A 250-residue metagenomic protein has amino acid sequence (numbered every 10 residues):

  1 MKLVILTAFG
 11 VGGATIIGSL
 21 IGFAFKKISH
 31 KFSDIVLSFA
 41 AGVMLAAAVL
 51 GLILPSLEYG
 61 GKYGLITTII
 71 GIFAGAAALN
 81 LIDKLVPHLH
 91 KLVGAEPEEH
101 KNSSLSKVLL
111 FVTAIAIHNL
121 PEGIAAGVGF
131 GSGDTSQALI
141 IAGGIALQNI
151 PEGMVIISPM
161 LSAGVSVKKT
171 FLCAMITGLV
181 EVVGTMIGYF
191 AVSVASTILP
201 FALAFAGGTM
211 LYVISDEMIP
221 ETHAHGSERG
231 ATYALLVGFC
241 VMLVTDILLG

Functional and structural regions predicted by a protein language model:
M1-G250: Intrinsically disordered, metal-sensing/regulatory segments
